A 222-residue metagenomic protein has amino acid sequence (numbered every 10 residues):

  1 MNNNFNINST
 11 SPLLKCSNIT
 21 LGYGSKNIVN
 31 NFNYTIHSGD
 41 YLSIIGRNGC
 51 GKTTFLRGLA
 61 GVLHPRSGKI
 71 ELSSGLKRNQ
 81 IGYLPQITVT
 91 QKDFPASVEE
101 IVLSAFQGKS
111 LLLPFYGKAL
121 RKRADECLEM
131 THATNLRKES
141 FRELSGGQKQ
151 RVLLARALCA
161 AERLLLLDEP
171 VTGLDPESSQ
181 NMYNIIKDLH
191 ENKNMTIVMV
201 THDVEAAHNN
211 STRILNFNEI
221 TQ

Functional and structural regions predicted by a protein language model:
A60: Helix-to-loop junction immediately C-terminal to a conserved catalytic motif
K118-L136: Conserved ABC ATPase "signature" region
S140-L144, Q148: Conserved ABC ATPase signature
L165-D168: Catalytic Walker B motif of ABC-type/P-loop ATPase nucleotide-binding domains
P176-S178: Helix N-cap at the start of a conserved alpha-helix in ABC-type nucleotide-binding domains
T201-H202: H-loop/switch region of ABC-family ATPase nucleotide-binding domains
N210-Q222: H-loop (His-switch) and adjacent beta-strand-loop-beta switch element of ABC-type ATPase nucleotide-binding domains
